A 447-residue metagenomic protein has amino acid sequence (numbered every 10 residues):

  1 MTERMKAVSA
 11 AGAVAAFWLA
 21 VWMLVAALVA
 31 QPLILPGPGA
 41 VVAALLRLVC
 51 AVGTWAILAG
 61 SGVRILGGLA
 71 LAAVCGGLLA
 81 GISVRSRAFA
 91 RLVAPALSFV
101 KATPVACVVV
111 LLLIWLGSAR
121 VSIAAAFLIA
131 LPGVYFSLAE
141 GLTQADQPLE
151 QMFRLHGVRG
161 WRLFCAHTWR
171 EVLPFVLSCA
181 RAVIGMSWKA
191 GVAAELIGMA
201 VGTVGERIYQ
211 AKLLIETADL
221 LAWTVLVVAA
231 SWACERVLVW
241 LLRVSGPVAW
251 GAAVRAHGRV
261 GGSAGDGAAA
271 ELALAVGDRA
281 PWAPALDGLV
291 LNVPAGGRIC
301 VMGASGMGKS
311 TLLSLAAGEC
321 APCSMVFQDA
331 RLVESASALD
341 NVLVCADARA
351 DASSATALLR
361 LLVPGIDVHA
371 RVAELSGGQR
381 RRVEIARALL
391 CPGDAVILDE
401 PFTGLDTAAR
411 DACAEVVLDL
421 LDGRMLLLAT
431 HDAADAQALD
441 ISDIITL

Functional and structural regions predicted by a protein language model:
R87, T143, S178, A222-D266: C-terminal transmembrane helix and the adjacent membrane-cytosol boundary/short C-terminal tail of inner/organellar
A124-L128, W161-A194, V227: Transmembrane alpha-helices
A352-D367: Conserved ABC ATPase "signature" region
R371, E400-P401: Walker B catalytic motif
R371-L375, Q379: Conserved ABC ATPase signature
I385: Hydrophobic anchor residue at the start of the ABC signature
D399, D406: ABC-family nucleotide-binding domains
